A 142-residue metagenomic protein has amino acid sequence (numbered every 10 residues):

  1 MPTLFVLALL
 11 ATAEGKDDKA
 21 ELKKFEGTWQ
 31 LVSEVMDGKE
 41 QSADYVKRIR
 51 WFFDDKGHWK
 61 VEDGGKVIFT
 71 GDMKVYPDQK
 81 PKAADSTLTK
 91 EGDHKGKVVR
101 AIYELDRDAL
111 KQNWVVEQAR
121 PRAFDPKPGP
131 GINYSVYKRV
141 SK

Functional and structural regions predicted by a protein language model:
P2-A11: Sec-dependent N-terminal signal peptides
E14-Q30: N-terminal helix-cap/turn-to-beta initiation motif at the start of protein domains
T28, A83, Y134: A residue-level signal for beta-strand positions that form part of recognition/binding surfaces within mature
L31-A43, D54-P126: Contiguous, well-ordered beta-strand patches that form the walls/edges of small beta-barrel/beta-sandwich domains
Y45-K47: A conserved glycine-rich beta-strand in the N-terminal activation segment of trypsin-fold
I49-W51: His/acidic/aromatic-lined binding-pocket segments of jelly-roll/cupin-type domains and related regulatory beta-sandwich
P128-S135: Terminal edge beta-strands and adjacent linker/stalk segments of extracellular immunoglobulin-superfamily beta-sandwich
V136-K142: Short beta-strand-to-coil "C-cap" segments at the C-terminal boundary of structured domains/repeats, marking
